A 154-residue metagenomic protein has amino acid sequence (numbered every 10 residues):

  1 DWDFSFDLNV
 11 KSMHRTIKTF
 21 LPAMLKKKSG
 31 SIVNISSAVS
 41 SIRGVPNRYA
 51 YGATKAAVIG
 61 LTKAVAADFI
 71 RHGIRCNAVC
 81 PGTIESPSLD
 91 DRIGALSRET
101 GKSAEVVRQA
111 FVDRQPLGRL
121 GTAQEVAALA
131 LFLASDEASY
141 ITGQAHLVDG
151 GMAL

Functional and structural regions predicted by a protein language model:
D1-F6, F111: Substrate-binding pocket helix/loop in short-chain dehydrogenase/reductase
I17, T54, T62: Active-site helix of classical SDR
P22, A67-D68, S139: Alpha-helical segment proximal to the catalytic Tyr-Lys
S37: Residue(s) in the substrate-gating loop at a strand-loop-helix junction that position the organic substrate next
G44-G52, A64, R92: Active-site loop-to-helix junction immediately N-terminal to the catalytic Tyr of the SDR YXXXK motif in Rossmann-fold
I70, R75, I141-G143: Short, small/polar-rich loop/turn modules that mediate ligand/substrate recognition or access, typified
L117-V148, A153: C-terminal substrate-recognition "lid" of short-chain dehydrogenase/reductases
